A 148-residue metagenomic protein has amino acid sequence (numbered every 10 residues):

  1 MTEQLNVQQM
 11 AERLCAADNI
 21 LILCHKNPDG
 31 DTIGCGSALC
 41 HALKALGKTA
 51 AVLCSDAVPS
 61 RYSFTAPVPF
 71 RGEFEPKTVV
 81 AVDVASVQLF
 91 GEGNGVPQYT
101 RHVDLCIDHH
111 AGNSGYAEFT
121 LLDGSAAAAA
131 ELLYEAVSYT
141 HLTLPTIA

Functional and structural regions predicted by a protein language model:
M1-L144, A148: Replace "Mg2+/Mn2+-dependent" with "divalent metal-dependent
